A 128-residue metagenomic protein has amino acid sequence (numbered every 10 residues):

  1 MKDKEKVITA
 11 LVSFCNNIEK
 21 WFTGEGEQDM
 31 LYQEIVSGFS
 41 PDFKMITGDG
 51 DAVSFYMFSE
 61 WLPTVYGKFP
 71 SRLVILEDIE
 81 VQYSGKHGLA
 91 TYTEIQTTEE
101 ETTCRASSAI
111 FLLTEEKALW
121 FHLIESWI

Functional and structural regions predicted by a protein language model:
K2-A10, T23, Q28-D29, K44-I128: A beta-strand edge to alpha-helix "cap/lid" segment located at domain peripheries
A10-S40: Core segments of small alpha/beta cavity-forming domains
